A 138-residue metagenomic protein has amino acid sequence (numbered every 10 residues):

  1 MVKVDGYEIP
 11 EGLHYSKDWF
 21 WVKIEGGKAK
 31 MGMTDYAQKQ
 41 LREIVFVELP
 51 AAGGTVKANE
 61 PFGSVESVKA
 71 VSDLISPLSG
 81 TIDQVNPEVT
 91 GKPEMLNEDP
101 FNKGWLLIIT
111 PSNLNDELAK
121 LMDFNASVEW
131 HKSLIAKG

Functional and structural regions predicted by a protein language model:
M1-A58, E98-D99, K103-N113, K120-G138: Acidic, low-complexity mobile loops and tails
I24-G27, V85-G91, D116: Short, conserved beta-turn/loop elements at beta-strand boundaries and strand-helix junctions
A51-V65, S76, T81-Q84: Short, well-structured beta-strand-loop connectors
V68-K103: Mid-chain, well-packed structural core segment of small domains
V71, N115-L118: Short beta-strands and strand-coil junctions in structured, solvent-facing domains, enriched
